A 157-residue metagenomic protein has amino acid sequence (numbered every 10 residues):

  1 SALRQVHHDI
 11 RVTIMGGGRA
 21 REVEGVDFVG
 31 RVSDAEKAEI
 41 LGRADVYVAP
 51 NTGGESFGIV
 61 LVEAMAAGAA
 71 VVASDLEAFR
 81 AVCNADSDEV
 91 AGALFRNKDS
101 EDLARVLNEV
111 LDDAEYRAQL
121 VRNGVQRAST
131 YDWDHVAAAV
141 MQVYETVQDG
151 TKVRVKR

Functional and structural regions predicted by a protein language model:
G16-E39, V46: Nucleotide-activated donor-binding/catalytic signature segment of Leloir-type glycosyltransferases, i.e., the conserved
G18, W133-R157: C-terminal alpha-helical cap of glycosyltransferases
S33-A44, A66, R80, N84: Short acidic alpha-helix that forms the nucleotide-activated donor recognition element in Leloir-type transferases
G42-S56, A69: Acidic donor-binding loop of glycosyltransferase active sites
G58-L61, C83: Short glycine/serine-rich donor-binding loops of glycosyltransferases
A70-A73, R80: Short hydrophobic beta-strand element within catalytic cores of glycosyltransferases and related nucleotide-activated
A85, E89-E101, E109-A114: Conserved acidic donor-binding segment of nucleotide-sugar-dependent glycosyltransferases
Y116-T130, M141: A short, well-ordered alpha-helix in the C-terminal region of glycosyltransferases
